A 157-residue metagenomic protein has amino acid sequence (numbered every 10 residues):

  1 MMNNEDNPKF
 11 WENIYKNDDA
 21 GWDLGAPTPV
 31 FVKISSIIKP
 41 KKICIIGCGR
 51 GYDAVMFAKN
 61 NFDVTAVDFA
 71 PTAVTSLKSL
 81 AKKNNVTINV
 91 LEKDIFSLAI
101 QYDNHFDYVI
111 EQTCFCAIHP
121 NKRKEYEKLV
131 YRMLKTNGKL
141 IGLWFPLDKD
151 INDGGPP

Functional and structural regions predicted by a protein language model:
M2-C44, R50-Y102, I118-P157: Class I (Rossmann-like) S-adenosyl-L-methionine-dependent methyltransferase catalytic domain, capturing the SAM-binding
I110: A conserved beta-strand element that flanks and buttresses the S-adenosyl-L-methionine
T113, A117: Short catalytic micro-motifs in class I SAM-dependent methyltransferases
